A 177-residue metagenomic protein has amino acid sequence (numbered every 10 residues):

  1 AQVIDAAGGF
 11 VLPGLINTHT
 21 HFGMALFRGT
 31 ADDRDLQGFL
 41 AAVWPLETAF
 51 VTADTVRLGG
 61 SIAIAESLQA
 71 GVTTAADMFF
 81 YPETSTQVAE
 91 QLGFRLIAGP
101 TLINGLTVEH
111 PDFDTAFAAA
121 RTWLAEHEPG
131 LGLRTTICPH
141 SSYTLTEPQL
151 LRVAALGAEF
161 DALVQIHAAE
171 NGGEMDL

Functional and structural regions predicted by a protein language model:
A1-L12: Histidine-rich, glycine-flanked metal-binding segment
G8-F10, S61, G157-A158: Short hydrophobic "helix-edge" motifs at membrane interfaces and signal-peptide entry regions
V11-L15, T20-F22, L40, L68 (+1 more regions): N-terminal capping/lid subdomain adjacent to the active-site entrance of alpha/beta enzymes
G14-A25, L163-G172: Histidine-centered catalytic micro-motifs
H21, A41, R57, S61 (+2 more regions): Generic alpha-helical structural signal
L26-L58, R95-D114, N171-L177: Active-site gating loops and adjacent loop-to-helix segments of metal-dependent hydrolytic enzymes
T30, R34-Y81, S141-Q149: Divalent metal-binding segments
T84-L177: Metal-coordinating catalytic core of metallo-dependent amide/deamination hydrolases
